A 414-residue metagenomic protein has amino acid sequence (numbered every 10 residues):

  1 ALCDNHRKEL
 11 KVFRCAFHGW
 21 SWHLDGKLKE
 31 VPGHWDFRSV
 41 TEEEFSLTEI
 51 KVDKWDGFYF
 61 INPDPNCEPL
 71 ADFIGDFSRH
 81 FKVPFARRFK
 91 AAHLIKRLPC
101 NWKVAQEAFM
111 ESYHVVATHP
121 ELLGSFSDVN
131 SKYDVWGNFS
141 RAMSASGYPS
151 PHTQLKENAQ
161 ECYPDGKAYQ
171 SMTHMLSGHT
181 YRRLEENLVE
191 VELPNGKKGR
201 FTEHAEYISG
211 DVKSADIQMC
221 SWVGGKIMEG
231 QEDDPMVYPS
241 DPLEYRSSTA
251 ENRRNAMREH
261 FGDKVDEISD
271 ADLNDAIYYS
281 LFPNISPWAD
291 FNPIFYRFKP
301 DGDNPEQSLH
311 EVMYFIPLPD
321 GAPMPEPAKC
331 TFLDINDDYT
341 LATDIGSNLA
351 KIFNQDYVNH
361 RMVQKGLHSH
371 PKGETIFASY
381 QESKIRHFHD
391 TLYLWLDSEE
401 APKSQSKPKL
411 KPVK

Functional and structural regions predicted by a protein language model:
A1-P65, A71-D76: Rieske [2Fe-2S] iron-sulfur-binding domain
V12, G19, F58, N187-L188 (+2 more regions): Structural motif
G19, E49-K51, T180, R297-P300: Short, surface-exposed charged micro-motifs
E30, I61, E190-E192, H310: Short hydrophobic/aromatic-rich beta-strand segments that constitute the beta-sheet cores of beta-sandwich/beta-barrel
D53, F58-Y169, K213, M228-K414: C-terminal catalytic domain of Rieske-type non-heme iron oxygenases
M175-G178, E186, F291-Y296: Short, surface-exposed coil-to-beta transition loops
H179-K198: A short, structured beta-strand/loop element
N195-I227: Mixed-charge, Lys/Arg-enriched low-complexity segments
